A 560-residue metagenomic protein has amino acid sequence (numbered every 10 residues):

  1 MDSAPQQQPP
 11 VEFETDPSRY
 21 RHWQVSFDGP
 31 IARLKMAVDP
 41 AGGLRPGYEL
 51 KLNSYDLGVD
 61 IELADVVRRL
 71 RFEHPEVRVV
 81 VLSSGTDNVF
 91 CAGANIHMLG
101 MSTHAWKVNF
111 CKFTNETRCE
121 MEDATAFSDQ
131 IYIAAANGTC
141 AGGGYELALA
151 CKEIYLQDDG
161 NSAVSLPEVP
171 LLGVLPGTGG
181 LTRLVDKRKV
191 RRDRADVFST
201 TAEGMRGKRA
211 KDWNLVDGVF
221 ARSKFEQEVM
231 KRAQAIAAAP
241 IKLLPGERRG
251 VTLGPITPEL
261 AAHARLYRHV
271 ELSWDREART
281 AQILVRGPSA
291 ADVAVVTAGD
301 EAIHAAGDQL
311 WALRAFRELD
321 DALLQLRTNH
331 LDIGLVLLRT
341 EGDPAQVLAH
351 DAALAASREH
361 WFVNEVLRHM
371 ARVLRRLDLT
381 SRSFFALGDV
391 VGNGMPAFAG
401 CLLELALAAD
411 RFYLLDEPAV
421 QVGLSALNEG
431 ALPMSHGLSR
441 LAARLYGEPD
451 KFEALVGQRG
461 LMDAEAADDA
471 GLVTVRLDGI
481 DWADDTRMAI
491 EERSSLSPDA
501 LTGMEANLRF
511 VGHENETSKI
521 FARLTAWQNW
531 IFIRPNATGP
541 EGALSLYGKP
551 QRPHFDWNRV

Functional and structural regions predicted by a protein language model:
M1-I61, D65-R78, S84-A92, M98 (+10 more regions): C-terminal alpha-helix plus adjacent terminal tail
V80-V81, I133: Conserved hydrophobic packing residues within short motifs/helices of P-loop NTPase cores of ABC-family ATPases
G93, M98-A105, N109, F113-I131 (+4 more regions): Hydrophobic, small-residue-rich alpha-helical packing segments that form membrane-like cores
T125, R372-R375, A442: Proline/glycine-anchored alpha-helix kink/cap motifs
A141-D196, N393, A399-A454: CoA-thioester-processing core
